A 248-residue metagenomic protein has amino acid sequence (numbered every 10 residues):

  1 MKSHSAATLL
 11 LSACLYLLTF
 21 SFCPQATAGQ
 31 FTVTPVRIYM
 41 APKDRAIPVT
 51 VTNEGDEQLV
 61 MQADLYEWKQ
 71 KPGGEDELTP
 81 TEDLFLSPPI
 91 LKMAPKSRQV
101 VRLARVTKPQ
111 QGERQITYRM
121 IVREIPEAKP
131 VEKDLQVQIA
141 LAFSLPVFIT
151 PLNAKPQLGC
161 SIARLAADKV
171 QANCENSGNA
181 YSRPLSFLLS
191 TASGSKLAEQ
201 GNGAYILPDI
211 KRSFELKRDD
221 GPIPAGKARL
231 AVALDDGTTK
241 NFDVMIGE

Functional and structural regions predicted by a protein language model:
L10-S21: Bacterial N-terminal signal peptides
F22-A28: Sec/Tat signal peptide C-region and signal peptidase I cleavage site
A28-E54, I90, P156-K169, G203: Beta-sheet-dominated interaction scaffolds and their linkers
I47-N53, V101-L103, Y118-R123, V170-N176: Buried hydrophobic-core signal for structured, non-transmembrane domains
E54, Y66-W68, R98, V106 (+5 more regions): Solvent-exposed coil/turn segments that connect beta secondary-structure elements in extracytoplasmic/periplasmic
D56-L78, S177-G194, L234-D236: Short acidic, flexible loop segments centered on an aromatic residue
D76-P109, S195-P222: Intrinsically disordered, low-complexity Pro/Gly/Ser/Thr-rich segments with frequent PxxP/GP/PP motifs and embedded
V106-F148, A154, P222-E248: Terminal connector regions
